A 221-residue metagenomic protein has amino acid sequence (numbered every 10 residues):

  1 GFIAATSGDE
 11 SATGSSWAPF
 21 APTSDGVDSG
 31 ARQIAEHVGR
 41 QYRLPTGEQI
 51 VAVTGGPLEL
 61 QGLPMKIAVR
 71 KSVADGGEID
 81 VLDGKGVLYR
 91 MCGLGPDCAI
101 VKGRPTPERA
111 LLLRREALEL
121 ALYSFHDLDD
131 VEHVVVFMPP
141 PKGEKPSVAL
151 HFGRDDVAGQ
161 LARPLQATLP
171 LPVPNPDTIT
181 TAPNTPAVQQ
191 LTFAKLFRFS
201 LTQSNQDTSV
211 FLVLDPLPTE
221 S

Functional and structural regions predicted by a protein language model:
G1-R115, P141-S221: Bimodal "functional hotspot" detector
V73-D75, A117-L122, V135: Residue-level detector of functional hotspots within protein domains
A110-D127: Long, charged/polar, surface-exposed segments that mediate recognition or autoinhibition
L122-V148: A short amphipathic beta-strand at an alpha->beta junction
